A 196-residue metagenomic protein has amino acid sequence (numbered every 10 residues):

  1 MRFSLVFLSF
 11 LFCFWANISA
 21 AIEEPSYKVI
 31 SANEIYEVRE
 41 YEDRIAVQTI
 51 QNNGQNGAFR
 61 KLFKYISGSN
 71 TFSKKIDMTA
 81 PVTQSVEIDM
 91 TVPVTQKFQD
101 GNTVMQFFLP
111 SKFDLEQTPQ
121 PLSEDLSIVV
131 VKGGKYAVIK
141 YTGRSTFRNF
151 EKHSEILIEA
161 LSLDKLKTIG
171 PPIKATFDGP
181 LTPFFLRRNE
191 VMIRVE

Functional and structural regions predicted by a protein language model:
R2-E196: A solvent-exposed interaction/effector surface
